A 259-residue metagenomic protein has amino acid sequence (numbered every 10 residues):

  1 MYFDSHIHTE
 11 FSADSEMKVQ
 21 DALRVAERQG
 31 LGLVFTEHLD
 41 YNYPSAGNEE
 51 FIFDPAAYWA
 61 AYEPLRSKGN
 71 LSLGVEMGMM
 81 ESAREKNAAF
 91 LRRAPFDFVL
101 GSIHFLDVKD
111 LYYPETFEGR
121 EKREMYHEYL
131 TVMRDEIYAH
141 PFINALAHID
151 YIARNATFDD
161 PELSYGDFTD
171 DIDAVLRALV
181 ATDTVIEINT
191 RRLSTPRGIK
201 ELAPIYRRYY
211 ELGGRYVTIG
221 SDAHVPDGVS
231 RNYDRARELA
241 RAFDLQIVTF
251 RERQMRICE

Functional and structural regions predicted by a protein language model:
M1-E81, L91-D97, N155, D159-G166 (+4 more regions): An N-terminally biased module of ancient metal coordination in phosphate/nucleic-acid-related enzymes
V25, P64, D135, A178 (+2 more regions): Alpha-helical scaffold elements within enzyme catalytic domains, especially in hydrolases
V34-F35, L100, A147, E187 (+1 more regions): Conserved beta-strand positions in the central sheet of alpha/beta enzyme cores
H38-L39, H104, Y151, R191: Flexible loop residues that form catalytic and substrate-binding hotspots at small-molecule/glycan-binding clefts
S45-A181: Extended substrate/RNA-proximal surfaces in nucleic-acid metabolism proteins
F142, F250, Q254-E259: A cross-taxonomic marker for long C-terminal extensions/tails that follow the last structured domain
D167-V229, Q246: Active-site-adjacent C-terminal substructures of enzyme catalytic domains
